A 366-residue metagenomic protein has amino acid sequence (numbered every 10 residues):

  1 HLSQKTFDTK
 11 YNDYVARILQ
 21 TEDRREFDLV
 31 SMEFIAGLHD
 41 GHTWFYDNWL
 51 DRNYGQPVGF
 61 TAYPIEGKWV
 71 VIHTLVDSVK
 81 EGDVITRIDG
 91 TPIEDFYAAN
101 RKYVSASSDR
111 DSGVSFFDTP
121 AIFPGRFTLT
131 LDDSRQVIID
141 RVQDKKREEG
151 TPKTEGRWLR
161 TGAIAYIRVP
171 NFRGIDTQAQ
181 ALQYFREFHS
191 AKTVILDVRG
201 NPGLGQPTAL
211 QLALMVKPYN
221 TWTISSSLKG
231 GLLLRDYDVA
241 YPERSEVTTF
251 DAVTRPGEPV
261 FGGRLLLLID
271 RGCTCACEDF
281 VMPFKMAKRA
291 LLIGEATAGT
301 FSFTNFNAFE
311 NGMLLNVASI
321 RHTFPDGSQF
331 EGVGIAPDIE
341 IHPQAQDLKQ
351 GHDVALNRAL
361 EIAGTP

Functional and structural regions predicted by a protein language model:
H1-V194, V198-L204, K217-I224, N305-A308 (+5 more regions): Flexible, low-complexity junctional segments that flank or bridge functional domains
H42, T274, A287-F301: Short, well-structured beta-strand/strand-turn elements
R199-Q206, R271-T274, A298-T300: Acidic, metal-coordinating catalytic cores used for nucleic-acid/nucleotide bond scission and strand-transfer chemistry
P202-R264, S302-A308, S319-T323, F330: Gly/Ser/Thr-rich loop/hinge elements
A336-P366: Low-complexity, Gly/Ser/Thr/Pro-rich intrinsically disordered linker/tail segments
